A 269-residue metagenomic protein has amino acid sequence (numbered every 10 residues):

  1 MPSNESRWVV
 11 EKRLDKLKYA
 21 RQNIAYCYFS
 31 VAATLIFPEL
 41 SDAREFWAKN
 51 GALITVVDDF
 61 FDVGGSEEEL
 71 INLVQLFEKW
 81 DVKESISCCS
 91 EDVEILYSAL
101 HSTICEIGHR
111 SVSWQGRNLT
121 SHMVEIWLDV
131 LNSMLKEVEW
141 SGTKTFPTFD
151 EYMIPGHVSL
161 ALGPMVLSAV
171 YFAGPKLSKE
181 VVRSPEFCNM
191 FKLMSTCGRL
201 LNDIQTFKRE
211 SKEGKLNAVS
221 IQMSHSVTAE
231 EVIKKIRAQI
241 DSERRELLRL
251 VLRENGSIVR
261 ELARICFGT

Functional and structural regions predicted by a protein language model:
M1-T269: Terpene synthase/cyclase
